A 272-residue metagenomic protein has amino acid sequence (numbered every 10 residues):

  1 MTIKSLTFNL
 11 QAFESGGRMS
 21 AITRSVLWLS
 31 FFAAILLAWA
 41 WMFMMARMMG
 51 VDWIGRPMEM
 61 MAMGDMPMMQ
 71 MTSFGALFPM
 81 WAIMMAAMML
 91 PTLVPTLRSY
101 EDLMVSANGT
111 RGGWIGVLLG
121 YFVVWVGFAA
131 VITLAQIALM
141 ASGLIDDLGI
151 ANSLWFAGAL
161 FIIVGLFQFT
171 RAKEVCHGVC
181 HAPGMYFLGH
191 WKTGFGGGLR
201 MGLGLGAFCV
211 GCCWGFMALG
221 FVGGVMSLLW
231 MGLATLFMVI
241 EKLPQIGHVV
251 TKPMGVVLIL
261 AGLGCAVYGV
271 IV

Functional and structural regions predicted by a protein language model:
T2-A82, M140-N152, R171-K192, Y268-V272: Histidine-/acidic- and/or cysteine-rich, low-complexity loops and terminal segments associated with membrane
S20-S25, A107-L119, D147-A151, V250: Membrane-interfacial loop-to-helix junctions in multi-pass inner-membrane proteins
A21, F237-A261: Interfacial loop-to-transmembrane junctions
L77-F122, V126: Juxtamembrane transmembrane-helix termini in multi-pass membrane transport proteins
L90, F161-E174, V239-L243: Transmembrane alpha-helical segments that form the membrane-embedded catalytic/substrate-channel core of multi-pass
S99-A107, G197, G215-S227, L236-K242: Interfacial segments of multi-pass membrane proteins
A129-Q136, F208, A261-V272: Hydrophobic alpha-helical transmembrane segments in multi-pass integral membrane proteins
G165-V175, G197-V225: Alpha-helical transmembrane segments of helical membrane proteins, especially in multi-pass transport, channel
